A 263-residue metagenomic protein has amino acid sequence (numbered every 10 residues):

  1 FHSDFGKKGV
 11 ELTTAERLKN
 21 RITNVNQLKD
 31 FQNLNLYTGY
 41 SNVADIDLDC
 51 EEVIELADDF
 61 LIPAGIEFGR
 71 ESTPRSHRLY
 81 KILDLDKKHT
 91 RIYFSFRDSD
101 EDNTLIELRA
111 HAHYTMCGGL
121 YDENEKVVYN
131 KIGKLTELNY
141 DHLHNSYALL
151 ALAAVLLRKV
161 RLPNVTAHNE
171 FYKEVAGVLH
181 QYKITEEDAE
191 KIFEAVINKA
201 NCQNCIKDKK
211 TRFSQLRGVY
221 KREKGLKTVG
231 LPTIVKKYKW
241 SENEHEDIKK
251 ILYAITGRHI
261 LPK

Functional and structural regions predicted by a protein language model:
F1-V155: Conserved phosphate/metal-binding and DNA-contacting active-site motifs used in DNA phosphodiester-bond processing
Y121, L138-P262: Modules that initiate DNA replication and primer synthesis
